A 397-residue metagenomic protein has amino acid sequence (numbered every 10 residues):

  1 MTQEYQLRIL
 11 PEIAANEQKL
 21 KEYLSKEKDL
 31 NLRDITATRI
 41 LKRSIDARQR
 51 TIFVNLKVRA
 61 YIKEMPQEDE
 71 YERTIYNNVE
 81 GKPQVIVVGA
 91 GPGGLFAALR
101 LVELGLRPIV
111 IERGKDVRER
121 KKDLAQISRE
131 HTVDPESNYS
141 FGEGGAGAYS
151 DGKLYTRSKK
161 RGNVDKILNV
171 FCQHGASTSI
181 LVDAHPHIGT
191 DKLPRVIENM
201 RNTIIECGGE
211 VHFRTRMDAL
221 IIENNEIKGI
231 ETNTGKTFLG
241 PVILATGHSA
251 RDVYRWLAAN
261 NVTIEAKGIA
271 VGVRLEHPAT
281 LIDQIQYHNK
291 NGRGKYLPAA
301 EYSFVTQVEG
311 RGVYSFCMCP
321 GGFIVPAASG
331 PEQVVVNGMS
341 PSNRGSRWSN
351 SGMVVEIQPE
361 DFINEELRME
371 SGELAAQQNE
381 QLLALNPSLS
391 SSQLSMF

Functional and structural regions predicted by a protein language model:
T2-V54, V58-Y149, K153-V170, H174 (+1 more regions): Residues forming the flavin
